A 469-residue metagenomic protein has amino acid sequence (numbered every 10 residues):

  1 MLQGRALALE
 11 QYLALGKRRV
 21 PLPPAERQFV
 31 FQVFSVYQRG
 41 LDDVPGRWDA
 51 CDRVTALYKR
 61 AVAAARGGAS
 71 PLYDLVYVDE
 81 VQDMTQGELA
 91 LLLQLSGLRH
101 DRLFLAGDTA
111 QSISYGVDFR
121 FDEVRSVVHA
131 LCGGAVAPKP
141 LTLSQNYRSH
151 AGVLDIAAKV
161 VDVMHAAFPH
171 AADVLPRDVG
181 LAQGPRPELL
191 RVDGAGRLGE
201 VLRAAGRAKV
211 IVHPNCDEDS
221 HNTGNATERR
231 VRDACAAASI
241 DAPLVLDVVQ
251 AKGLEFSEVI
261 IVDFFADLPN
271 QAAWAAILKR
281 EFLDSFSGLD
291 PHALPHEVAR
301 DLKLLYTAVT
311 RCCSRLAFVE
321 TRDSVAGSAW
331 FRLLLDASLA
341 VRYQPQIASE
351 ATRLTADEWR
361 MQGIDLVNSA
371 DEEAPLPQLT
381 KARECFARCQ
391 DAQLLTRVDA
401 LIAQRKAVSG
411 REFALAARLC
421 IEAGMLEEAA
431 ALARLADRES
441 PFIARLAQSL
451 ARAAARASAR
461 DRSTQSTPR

Functional and structural regions predicted by a protein language model:
Q3-R19, L143-R230, L254-F256, Y343-L354: Helicase-core coupling region on the C-terminal RecA-like lobe
R18-R125, Q145: Conserved helicase NTPase motor core
D74-D83, F104-A106, A237-L268, T307-R311: Conserved helicase core region in the C-terminal RecA-like lobe
L89-P185, L334: Conserved RecA-like helicase ATPase core segment that couples NTP binding/hydrolysis to strand translocation
F265, P269-A340, D365: C-terminal accessory regions
Y343-R360, V398-E412: TPR-adjacent "capping" and linker segments in tetratricopeptide-repeat scaffold/adaptor proteins
L354-R388, R411-G424, E428: Alpha-helical segment of the N-proximal tetratricopeptide repeat
P377-V408, E428-A451: Short, charge-rich amphipathic alpha-helical segments embedded in non-transmembrane helical bundles/solenoids
